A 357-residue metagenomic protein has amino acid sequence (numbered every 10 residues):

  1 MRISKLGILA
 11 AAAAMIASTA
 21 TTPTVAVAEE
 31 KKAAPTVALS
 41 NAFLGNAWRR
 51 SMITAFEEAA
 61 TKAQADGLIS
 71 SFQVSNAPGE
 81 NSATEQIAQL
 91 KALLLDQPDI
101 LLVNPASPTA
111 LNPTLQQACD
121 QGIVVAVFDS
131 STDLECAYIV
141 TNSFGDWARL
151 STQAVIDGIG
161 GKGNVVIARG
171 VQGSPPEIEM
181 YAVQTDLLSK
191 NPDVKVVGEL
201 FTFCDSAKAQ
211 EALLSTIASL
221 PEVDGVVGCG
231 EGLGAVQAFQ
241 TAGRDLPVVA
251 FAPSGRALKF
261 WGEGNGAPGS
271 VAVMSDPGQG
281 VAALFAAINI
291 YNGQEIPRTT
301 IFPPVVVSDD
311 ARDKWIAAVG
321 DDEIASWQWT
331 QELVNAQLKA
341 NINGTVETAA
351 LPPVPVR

Functional and structural regions predicted by a protein language model:
R2-S4, A26-R357: A residue-level marker of the well-folded mature domains of exported/periplasmic proteins
K5-A13: Sec-dependent N-terminal signal peptides
I16-V25, P253: C-terminal segment of classical bacterial N-terminal signal peptides
